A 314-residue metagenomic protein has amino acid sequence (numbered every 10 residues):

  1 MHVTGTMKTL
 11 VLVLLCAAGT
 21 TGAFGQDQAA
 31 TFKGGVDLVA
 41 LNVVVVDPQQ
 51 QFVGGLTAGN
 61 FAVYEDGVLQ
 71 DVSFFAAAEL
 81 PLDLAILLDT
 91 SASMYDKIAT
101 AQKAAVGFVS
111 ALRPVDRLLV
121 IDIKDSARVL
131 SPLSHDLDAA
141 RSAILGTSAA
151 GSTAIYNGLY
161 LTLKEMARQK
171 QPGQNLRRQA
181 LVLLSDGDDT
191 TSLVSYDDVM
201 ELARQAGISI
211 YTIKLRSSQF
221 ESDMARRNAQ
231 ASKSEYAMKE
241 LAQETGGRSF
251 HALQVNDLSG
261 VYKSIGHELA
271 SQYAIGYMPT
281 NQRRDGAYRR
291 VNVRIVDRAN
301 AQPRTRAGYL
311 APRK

Functional and structural regions predicted by a protein language model:
M1-M7: N-terminal secretory signal peptides that target proteins for export/translocation
V3, A23-F24: Short, aromatic- and cysteine-enriched interfacial helices/patches that mediate contacts at lipid membranes
T4, L12-L14, V45: N-terminal non-cleavable signal-anchor helices
K8-T20: Bacterial N-terminal signal peptides
F24-K314: Scaffold/interface architecture of coatomer-like assemblies
